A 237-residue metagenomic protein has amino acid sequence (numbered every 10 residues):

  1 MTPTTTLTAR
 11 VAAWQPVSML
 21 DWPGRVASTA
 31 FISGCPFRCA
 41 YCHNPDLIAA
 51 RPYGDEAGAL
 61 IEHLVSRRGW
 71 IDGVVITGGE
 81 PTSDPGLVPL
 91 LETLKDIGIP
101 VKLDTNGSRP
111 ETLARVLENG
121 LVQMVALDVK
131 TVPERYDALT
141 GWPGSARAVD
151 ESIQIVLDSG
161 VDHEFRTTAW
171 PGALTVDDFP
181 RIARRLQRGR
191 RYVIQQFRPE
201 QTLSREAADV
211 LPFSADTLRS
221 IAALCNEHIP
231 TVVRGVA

Functional and structural regions predicted by a protein language model:
P3-V26: Short, charged low-complexity linear segments at domain edges
T6-R10, A49-E62: Non-heme iron-sulfur electron-transfer modules
A9, Q15, V210-P212, I229 (+1 more regions): Class I S-adenosyl-L-methionine
W14, Q195-F197, V233-A237: Conserved beta-strand termini and adjacent loop/short-helix elements that scaffold enzyme active sites in alpha/beta
L20-D55: Canonical Radical SAM [4Fe-4S] cluster-binding loop centered on the CxxxCxxC motif and its immediate flanking residues
F31, T77-G78: A secondary-structure boundary/capping signal
I61-G73, T82-L218: Conserved AdoMet/S-adenosylmethionine-binding subsite of the radical SAM
R219-A237: A C-terminal junction/extension of Radical SAM enzymes
